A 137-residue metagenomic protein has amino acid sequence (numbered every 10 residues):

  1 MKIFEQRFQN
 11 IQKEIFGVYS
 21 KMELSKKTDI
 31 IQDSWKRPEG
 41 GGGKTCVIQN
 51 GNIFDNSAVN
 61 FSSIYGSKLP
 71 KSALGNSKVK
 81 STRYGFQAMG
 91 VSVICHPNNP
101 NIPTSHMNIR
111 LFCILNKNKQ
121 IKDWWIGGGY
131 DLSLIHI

Functional and structural regions predicted by a protein language model:
M1-K80: Gly/Pro-rich turn-and-neighbor structural signature
T45-G128: Internal mixed beta-strand/loop scaffold within catalytic domains of large alpha/beta enzymes
G129-S133: Flexible glycine-rich active-site/ligand-binding loops centered on an Asp-His dyad
I135-I137: Conserved small/polar residues in nucleotide/adenosyl-binding loops
